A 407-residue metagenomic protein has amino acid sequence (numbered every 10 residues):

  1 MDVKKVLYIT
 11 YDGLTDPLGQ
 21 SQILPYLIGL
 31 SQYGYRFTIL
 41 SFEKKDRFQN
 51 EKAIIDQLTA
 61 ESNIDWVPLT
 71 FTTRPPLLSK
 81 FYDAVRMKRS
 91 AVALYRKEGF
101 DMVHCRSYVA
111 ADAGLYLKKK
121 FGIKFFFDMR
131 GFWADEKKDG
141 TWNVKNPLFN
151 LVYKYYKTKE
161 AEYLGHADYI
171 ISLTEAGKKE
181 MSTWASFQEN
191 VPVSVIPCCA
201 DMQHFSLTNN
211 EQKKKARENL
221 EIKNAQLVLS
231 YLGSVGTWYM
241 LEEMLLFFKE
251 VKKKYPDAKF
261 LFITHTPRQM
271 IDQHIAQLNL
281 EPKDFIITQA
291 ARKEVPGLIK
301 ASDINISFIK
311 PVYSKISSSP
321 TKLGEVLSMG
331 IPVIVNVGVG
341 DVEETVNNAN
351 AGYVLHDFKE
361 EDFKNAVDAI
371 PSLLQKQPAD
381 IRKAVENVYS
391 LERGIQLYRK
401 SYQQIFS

Functional and structural regions predicted by a protein language model:
M1-D56, E61-V67, E175, K249-K253: N-terminal subdomain of nucleotide-sugar transferases
P17, Y239, T288-L298, N305-G324 (+1 more regions): Nucleotide-sugar-dependent
E51-Q57, S206-I222, P378: A short helix/loop element that forms part of the nucleotide-sugar donor recognition site in Leloir-type
V85, R89-A93, D112, Y116-K120 (+2 more regions): Membrane-proximal helix-turn-helix segments that form the acceptor-binding/catalytic region of lipid-linked
A176, C199: Carbohydrate-associated surface elements
T264, Q269-G297: Nucleotide-activated donor-binding/catalytic signature segment of Leloir-type glycosyltransferases, i.e., the conserved
E343-A369: Change "using UDP/GDP/dTDP sugars" to "using nucleotide sugars
D357-D362, S372-Q404: A charged, aromatic-enriched C-terminal amphipathic alpha-helix characteristic of glycosyltransferases across folds
